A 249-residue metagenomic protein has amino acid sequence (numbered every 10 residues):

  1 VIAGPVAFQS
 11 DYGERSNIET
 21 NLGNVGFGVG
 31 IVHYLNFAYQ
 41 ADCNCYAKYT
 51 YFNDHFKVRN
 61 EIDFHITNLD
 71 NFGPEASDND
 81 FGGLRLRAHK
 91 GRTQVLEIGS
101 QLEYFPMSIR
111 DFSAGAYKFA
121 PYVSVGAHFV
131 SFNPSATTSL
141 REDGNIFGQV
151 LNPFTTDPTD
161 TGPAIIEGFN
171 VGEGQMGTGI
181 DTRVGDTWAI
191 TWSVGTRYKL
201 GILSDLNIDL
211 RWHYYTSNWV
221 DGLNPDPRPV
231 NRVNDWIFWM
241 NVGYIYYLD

Functional and structural regions predicted by a protein language model:
V1, F56-N60, I98, F119-A127 (+3 more regions): Transmembrane beta-strands of outer-membrane beta-barrel proteins
V1-Q40, I245-Y247: Short glycine/proline- and aromatic-enriched beta-strand/turn motifs that initiate or cap beta-hairpins
A3-Q9, I62-N68, P106-S108, A127-N133 (+2 more regions): Transmembrane beta-strands of outer-membrane beta-barrel pores
S10, E14, T187, W192-D249: Predominantly the C-terminal beta-signal and adjacent terminal strand-loop region of outer-membrane beta-barrel
Y12-T20, T67-L96, F132-T187, W219-D235: Extracellular/periplasm-exposed beta-strand and loop segments of Gram-negative cell-envelope proteins, dominated by
N21-F27, D54, Q94-I98, F119 (+2 more regions): Residues that define the transmembrane beta-barrel architecture of outer-membrane proteins
H33-L35, Y104-P106, T196-Y198, Y246: Residue-level signature of outer-membrane beta-barrel architecture
N36-H55, R92, S108-A120, L200-S204 (+1 more regions): Short loop/turn motifs that connect adjacent beta-strands in outer-membrane beta-barrel proteins
